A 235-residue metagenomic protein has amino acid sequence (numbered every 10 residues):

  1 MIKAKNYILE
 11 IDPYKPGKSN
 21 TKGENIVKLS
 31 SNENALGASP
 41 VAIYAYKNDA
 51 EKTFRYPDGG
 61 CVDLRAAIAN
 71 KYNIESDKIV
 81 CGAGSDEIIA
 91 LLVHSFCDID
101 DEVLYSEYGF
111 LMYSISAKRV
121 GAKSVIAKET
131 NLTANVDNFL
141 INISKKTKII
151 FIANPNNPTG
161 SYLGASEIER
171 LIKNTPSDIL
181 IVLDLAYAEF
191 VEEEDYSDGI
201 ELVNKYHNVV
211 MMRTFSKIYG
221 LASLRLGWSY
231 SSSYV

Functional and structural regions predicted by a protein language model:
M1-R55: N-terminal "arm"/small-domain region of PLP-dependent enzymes with the aminotransferase-like
N32-A35, S85-D86, F110, N154-P158 (+2 more regions): Short glycine-rich anion-binding loops that position phosphate/pyrophosphate groups of nucleotides and phosphorylated
G60, N204-V235: Conserved core segment of the aminotransferase class I/II
C61-E102, V120: Phosphate-binding glycine-rich loop
I68, A117, T175: Short hydrophobic alpha-helical segments of the AMP-binding
S95-I152: PLP-dependent aminotransferase-like
V136-K145, P158-I181, Y187-I218: Active-site pre-lysine segment of PLP-dependent enzymes
I152, L183-D184: Hydrophobic residues in beta-strands of the RecA-like P-loop NTPase core, especially within AAA+ ATPase
